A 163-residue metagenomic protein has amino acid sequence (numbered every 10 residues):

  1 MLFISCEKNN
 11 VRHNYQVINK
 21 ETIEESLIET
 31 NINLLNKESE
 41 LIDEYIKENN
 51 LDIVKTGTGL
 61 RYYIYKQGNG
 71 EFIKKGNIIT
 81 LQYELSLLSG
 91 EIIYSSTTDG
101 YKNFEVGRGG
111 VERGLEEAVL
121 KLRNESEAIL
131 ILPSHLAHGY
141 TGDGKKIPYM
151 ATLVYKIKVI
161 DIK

Functional and structural regions predicted by a protein language model:
C6-K163: Cross-family detector of peptidyl-prolyl cis-trans isomerase
